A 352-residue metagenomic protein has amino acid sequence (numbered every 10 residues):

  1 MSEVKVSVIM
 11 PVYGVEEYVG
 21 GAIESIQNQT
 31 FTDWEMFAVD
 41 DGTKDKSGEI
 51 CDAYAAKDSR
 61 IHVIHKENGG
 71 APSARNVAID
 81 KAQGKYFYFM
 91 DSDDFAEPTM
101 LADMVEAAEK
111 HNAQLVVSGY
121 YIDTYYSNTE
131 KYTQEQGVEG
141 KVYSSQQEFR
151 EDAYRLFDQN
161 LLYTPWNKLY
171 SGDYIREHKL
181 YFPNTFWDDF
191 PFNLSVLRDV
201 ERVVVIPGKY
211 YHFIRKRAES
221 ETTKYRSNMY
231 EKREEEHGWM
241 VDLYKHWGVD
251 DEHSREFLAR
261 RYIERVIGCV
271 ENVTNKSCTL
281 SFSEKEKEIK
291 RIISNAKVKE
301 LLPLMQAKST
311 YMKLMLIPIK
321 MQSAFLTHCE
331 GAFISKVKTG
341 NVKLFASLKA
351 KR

Functional and structural regions predicted by a protein language model:
M1-Q27: N-proximal low-complexity "stem/linker" segments adjacent to membrane-targeting elements
I26, D41-G42, A55, G69-G70 (+1 more regions): Conserved short acidic donor-positioning loop in nucleotide-sugar-dependent glycosyltransferases
T32, D40-E49, E67: A conserved acidic beta->alpha catalytic loop
E67-R75, I79, F186: A short, glycine-/small-residue-rich helix N-cap motif at loop->alpha-helix starts within glycosyltransferase
A71, S92-N228: Donor-binding/catalytic cores of nucleotide-activated saccharide and glycerol-phosphate transferases/polymerases
F87: Short aromatic/hydrophobic "clamp" motif used to bind/position activated sugar donors
A113, N275-R352: Membrane-interface aromatic/basic loop that binds lipid-linked glycans or pyrophosphate carriers, typified by
G208-R217, T223-E252, G268, N272 (+1 more regions): Catalytic core of nucleotide-sugar-dependent glycosyltransferases
